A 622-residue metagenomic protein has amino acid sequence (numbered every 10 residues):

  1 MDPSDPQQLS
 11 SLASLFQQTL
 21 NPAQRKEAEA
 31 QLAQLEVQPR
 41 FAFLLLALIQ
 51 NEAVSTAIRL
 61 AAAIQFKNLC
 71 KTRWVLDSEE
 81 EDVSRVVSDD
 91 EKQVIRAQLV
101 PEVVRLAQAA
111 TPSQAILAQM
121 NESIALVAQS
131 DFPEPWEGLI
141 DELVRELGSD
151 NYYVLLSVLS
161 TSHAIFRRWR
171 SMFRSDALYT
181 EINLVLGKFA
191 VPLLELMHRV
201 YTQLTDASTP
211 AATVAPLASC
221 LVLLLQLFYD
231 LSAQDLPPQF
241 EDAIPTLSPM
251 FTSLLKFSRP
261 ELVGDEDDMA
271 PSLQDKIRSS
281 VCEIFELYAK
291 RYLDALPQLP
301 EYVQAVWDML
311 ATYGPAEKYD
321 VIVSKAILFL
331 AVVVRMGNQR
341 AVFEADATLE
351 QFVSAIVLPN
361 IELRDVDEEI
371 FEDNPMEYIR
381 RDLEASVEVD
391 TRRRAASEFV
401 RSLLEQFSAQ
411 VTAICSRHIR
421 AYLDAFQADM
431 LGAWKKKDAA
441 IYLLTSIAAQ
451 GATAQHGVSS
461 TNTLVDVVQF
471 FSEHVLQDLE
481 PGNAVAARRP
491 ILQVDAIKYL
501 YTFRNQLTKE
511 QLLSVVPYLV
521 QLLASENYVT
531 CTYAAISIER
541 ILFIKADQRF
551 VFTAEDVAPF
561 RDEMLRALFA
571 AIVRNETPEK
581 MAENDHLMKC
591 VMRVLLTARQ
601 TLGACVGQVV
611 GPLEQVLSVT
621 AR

Functional and structural regions predicted by a protein language model:
M1-R622: Karyopherin-beta/Importin-beta family HEAT-repeat alpha-solenoid scaffold
